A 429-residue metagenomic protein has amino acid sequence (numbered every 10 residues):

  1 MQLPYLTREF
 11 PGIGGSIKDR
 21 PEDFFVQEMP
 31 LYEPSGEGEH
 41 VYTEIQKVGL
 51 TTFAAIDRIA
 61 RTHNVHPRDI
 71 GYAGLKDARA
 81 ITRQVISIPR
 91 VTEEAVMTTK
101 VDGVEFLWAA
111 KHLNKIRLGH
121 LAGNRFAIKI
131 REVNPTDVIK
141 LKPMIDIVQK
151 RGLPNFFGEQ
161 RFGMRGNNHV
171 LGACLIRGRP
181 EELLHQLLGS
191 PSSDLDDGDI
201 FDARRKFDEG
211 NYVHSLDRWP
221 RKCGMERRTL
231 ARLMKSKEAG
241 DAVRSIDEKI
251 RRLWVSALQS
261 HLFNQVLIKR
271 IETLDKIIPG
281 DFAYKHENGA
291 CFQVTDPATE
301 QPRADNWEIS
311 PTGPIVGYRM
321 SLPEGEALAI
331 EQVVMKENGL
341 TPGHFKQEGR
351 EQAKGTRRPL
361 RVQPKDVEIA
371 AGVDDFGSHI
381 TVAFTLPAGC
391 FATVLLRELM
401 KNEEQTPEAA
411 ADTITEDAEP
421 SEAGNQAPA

Functional and structural regions predicted by a protein language model:
M1-G36, H40, V48, F53 (+4 more regions): Extended, charged/glycine-rich binding lobes that contact polyanionic ligands
I56: Generic structural marker for isolated residues within well-ordered, non-membrane alpha-helices of soluble domains
A418-A429: Long, low-complexity, intrinsically disordered segments
